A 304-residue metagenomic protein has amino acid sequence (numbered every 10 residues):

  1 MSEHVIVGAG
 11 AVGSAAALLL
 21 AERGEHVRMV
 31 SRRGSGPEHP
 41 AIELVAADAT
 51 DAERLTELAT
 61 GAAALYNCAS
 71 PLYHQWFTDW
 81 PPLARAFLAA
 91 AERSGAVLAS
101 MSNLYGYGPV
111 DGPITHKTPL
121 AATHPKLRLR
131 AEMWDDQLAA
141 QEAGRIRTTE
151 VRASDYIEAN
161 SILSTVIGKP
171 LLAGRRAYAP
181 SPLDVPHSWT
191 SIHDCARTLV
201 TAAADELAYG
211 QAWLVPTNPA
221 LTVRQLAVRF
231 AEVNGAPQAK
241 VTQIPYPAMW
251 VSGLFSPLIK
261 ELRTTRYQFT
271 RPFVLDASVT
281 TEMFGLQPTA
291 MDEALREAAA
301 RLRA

Functional and structural regions predicted by a protein language model:
V7, P180-V185, W213-L221, A231-G235 (+2 more regions): Glycine-rich Rossmann NAD(P)(H)-binding loop
V12: Hydrophobic/small residue at the entry helix of a nucleotide-binding pocket
S35-G36, I42-R93: NAD(P)H-binding glycine-rich loop region in Rossmannoid oxidoreductase-like domains and their noncatalytic homologs
F77, T281, T289-A304: Amphipathic terminal alpha-helices
R85-E132: Conserved Rossmann-fold NAD(P)-dependent oxidoreductase catalytic core, especially the SDR/UDP-sugar
N103, D136-A159: Conserved beta-loop-beta element that borders a ligand/cofactor-binding pocket
S161-V166, S181-A203, G210-L214: Substrate-positioning beta->alpha
A227-V274: Terminal hydrophobic/aromatic helix or amphipathic segment near a protein terminus
